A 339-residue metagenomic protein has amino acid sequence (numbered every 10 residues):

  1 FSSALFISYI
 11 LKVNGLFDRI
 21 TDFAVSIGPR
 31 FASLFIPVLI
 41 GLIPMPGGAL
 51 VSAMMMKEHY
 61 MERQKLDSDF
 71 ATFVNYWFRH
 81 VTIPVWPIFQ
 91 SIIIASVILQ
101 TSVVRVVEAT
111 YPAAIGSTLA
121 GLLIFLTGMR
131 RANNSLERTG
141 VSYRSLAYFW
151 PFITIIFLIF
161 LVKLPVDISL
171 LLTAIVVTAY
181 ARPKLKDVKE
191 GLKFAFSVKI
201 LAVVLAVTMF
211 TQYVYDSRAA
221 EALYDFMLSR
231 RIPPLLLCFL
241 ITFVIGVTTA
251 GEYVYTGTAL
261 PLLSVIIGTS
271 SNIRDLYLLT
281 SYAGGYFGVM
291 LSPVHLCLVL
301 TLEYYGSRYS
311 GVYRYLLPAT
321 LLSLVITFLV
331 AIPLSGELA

Functional and structural regions predicted by a protein language model:
F1, L122-Y215, A219-A222, I332-A339: Hydrophobic transmembrane alpha-helices of multi-pass small-molecule transporters
S8-G15, G41-M54, V81-F89, Q212-S217 (+2 more regions): Short helix-coil transition sites and intra-membrane helix breaks within transmembrane domains of multi-pass
L16, S26-R30, E58-T72, S96-V104 (+3 more regions): Juxtamembrane helix-boundary/capping and inter-helix hinge elements in multi-pass membrane proteins
R19-T21, A95-R105, V188, Y213-S229 (+1 more regions): Membrane-interface helix termini and inter-helical loops of multi-pass transporters
A24-M55, R231-S270, L278-Y286: Hydrophobic alpha-helical transmembrane segments of multi-pass integral membrane proteins, predominantly secondary
R30-V38, G140-T154, S197-Q212, A259-N272 (+1 more regions): Small-residue-rich segments of transmembrane alpha-helices in multi-pass membrane proteins, especially helix faces
A71, F89-S91, V106-L119, L240 (+2 more regions): C-terminal transmembrane helix pair
T101, I159-S169, A250, S270-R274: Transmembrane helix interruption/hinge and helix-loop junction motifs
